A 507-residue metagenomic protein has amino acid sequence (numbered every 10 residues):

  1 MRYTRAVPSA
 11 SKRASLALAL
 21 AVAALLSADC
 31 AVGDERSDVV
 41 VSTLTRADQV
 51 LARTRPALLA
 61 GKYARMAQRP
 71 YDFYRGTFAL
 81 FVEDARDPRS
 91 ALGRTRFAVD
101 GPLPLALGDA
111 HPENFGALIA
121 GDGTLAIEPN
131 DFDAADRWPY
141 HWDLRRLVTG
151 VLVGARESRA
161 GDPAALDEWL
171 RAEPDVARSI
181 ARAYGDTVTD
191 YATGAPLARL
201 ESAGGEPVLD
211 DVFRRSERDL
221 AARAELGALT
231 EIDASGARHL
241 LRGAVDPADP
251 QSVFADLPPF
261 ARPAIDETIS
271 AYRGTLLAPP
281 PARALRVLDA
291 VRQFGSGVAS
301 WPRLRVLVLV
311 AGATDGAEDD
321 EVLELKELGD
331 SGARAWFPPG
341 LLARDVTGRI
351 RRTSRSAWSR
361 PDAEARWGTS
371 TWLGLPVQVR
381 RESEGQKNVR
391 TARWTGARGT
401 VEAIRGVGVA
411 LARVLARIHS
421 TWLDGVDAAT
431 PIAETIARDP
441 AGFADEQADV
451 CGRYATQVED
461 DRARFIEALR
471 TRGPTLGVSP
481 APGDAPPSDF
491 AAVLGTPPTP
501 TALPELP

Functional and structural regions predicted by a protein language model:
A17-S27: Bacterial N-terminal signal peptides
D34-P56, Q68, D72-L107, P112-V212 (+2 more regions): Conserved ATP-binding subdomain of kinase catalytic cores across diverse folds
S216-L288, R292-V298, L309: Acidic catalytic cores of enzymes that act on phosphate-bearing nucleotides/polynucleotides
Q447-L503: Acidic, carboxylate-rich catalytic segments that either coordinate divalent cations
L506-P507: Short, solvent-exposed mixed-charge patches
